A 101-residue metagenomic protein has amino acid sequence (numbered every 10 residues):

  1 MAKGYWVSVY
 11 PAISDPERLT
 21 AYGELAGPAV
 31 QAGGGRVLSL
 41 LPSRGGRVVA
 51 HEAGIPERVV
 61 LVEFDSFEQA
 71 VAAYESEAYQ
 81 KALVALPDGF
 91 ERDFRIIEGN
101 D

Functional and structural regions predicted by a protein language model:
M1-R58, F64-V71, E75, E98-D101: Short S/T/G/P-rich N-terminal loop/turn motif that feeds into the first structured element of a domain
R36-S39, A82-L83, R92-R95: A short linear hydrophobic-aromatic micro-motif
A70-E91: C-terminal structural segments of small proteins and small subunits
P87-D101: C-terminal end-helix/capping segment
